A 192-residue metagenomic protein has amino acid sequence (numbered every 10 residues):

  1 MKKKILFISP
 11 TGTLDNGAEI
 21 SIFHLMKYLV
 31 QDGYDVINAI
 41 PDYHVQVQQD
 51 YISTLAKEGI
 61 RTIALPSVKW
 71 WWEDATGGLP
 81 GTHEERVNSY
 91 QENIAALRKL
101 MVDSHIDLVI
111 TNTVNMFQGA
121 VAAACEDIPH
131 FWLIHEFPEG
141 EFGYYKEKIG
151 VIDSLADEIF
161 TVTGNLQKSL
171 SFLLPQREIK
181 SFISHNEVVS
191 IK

Functional and structural regions predicted by a protein language model:
K2-I5: Extreme N-terminal starter segment of soluble prokaryotic enzymes
S9-N16, Y28, Y34-E84: N-terminal strand-loop element at the rim of the active site of nucleotide-sugar-dependent glycosyltransferases
P10, S67, T113-V114, I134-F137 (+2 more regions): Histidine-centered beta-alpha loop that forms part of the nucleotide-sugar donor binding/catalytic region in diverse
I22-V30: Histidine-anchored nucleotide/phosphate-binding helix
I63, L155-K192: Donor nucleotide-sugar binding/catalytic pocket of nucleotide-sugar-dependent glycosyltransferases
K69-L108, E147: An amphipathic, basic-hydrophobic alpha-helix
L108-E126: An aromatic- and histidine-rich active-site surface loop
F131-E158: A conserved, positively charged/aromatic
